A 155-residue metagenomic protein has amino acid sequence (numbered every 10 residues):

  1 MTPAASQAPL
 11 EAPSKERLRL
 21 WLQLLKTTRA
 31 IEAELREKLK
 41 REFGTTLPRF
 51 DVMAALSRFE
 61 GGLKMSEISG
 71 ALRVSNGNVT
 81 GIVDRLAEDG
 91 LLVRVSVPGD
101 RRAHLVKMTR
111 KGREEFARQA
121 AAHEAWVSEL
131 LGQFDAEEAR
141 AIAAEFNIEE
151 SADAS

Functional and structural regions predicted by a protein language model:
M1-F43: N-terminal leader segment of winged-helix/HTH proteins
T2, S6-P9, D84-A141: Charged, amphipathic alpha-helical coiled-coil/dimerization segments
L22, A54, A117, A143: A cross-family signal for key residues in well-ordered alpha-helices that form functional helical elements
R29, A33-S75: N-terminal helix-turn-helix DNA-binding core of bacterial DNA-binding proteins
R140-S155: Exposed, interaction-prone assembly regions rather than primary DNA-binding/catalytic cores
